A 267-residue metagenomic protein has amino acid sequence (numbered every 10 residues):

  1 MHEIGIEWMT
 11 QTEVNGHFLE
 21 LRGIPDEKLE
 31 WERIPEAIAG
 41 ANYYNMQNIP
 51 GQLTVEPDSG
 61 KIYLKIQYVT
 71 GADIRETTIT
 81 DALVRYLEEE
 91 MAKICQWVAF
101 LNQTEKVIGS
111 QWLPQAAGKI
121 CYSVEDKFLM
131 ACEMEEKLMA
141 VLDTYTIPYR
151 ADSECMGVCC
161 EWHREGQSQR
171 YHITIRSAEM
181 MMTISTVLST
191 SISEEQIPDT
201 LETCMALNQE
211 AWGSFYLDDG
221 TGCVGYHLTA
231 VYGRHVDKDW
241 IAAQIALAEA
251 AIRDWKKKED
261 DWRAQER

Functional and structural regions predicted by a protein language model:
M1-W8, T54-E56, W112-R170: Charge-rich, low-complexity N-terminal segments
H2-D26, W162-E194: Long, continuous compositionally biased terminal/linker segments
E13-N15, V55-S59, R150-M156, R176-A178 (+1 more regions): Short, ordered beta-strand-loop transition motifs
R22-Y63, T183-C223, H227: Short, internal acidic amphipathic alpha-helical interface segments that mediate docking to partner proteins
P25-E27, Y68-A72, G166, T190 (+1 more regions): Beta-strand elements of well-folded, non-transmembrane domains
P50-R85, C95-A99, S214-A246, K257-R267: Well-ordered alpha/beta subsegment
E88, A250: Long, contiguous binding/interaction regions
A99-K127, D260-R267: Short, highly charged C-terminal tails/helix-capping segments
